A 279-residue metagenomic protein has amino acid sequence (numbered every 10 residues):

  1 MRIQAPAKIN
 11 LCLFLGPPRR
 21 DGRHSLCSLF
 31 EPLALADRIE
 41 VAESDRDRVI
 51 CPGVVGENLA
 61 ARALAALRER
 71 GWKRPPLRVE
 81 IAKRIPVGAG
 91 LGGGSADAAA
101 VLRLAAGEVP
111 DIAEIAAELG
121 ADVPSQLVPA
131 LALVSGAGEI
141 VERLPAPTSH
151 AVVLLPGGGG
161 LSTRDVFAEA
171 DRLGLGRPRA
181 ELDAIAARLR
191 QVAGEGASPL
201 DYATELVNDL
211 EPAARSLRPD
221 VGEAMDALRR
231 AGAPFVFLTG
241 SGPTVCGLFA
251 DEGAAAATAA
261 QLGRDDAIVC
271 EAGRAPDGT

Functional and structural regions predicted by a protein language model:
M1-A89, P147-T148, P156-G159: ATP-binding N-lobe of GHMP and related small-molecule kinases
Q4, E80-A82, E118, Q126-L127 (+3 more regions): Short beta-strand segments
I39-V41, V49-C51, L64-L67, A98-P110 (+2 more regions): Alpha-helix C-terminal capping segments
D47-V49, V55, V128, L133-F235 (+2 more regions): Conserved, helical-rich catalytic subdomain that frames metal- and/or nucleotide-binding sites in enzyme alpha/beta
E69-E80, L104-A121, E252-R264: Phosphate-handling active-site elements
A89-E114, S125, P129: DPxDG-like acidic metal-binding loop motif
G93-G94, T239-P243: Glycine-rich beta-strand-to-loop/alpha-helix junction loops that act as flexible
T244-L248: Short beta-strand->loop micro-motif that forms the acidic, two-metal-ion catalytic signature in nucleotide-processing
